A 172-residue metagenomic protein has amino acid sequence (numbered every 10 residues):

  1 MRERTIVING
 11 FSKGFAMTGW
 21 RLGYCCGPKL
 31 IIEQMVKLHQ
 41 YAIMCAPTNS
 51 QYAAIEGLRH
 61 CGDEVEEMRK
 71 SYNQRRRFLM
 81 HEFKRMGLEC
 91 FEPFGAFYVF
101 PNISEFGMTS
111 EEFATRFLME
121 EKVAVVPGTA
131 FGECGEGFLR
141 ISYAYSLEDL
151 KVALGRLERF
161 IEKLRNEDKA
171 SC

Functional and structural regions predicted by a protein language model:
M1-C172: PLP-dependent class I/II
